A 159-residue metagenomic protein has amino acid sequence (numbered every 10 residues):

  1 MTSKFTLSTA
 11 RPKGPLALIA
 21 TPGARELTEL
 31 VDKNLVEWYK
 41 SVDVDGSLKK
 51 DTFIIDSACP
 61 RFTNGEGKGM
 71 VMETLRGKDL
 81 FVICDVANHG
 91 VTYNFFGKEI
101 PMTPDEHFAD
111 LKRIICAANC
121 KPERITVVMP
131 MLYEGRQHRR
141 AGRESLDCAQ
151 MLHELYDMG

Functional and structural regions predicted by a protein language model:
M1-G159: PRPP-associated nucleotide enzymes
